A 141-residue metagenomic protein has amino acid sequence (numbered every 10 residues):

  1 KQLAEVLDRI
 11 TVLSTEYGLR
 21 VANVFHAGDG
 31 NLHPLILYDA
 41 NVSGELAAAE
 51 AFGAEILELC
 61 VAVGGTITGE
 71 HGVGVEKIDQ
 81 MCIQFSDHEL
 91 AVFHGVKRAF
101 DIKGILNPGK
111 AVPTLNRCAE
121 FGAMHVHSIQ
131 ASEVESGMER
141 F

Functional and structural regions predicted by a protein language model:
K1-F141: Conserved glycine-rich FAD pyrophosphate-binding loop
